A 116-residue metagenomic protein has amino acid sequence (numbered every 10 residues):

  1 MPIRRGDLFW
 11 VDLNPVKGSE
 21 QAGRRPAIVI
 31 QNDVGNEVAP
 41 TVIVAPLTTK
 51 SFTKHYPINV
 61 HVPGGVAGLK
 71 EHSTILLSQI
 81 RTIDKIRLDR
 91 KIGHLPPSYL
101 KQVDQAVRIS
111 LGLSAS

Functional and structural regions predicted by a protein language model:
M1-S116: Conserved functional hotspots at enzyme active or ligand-binding sites that engage polyanionic ligands
